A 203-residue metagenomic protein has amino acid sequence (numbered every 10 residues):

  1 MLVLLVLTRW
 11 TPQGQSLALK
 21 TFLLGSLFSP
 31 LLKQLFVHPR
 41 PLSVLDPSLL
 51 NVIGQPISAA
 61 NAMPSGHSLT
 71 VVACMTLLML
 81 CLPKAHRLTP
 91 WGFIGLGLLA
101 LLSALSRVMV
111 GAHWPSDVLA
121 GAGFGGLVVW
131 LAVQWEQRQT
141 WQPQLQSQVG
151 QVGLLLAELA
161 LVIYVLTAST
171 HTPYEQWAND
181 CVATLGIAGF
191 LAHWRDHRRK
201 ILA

Functional and structural regions predicted by a protein language model:
L2-L7, T76-L78: Generic transmembrane alpha-helix motif of multi-pass integral membrane proteins
L4-F28, G92-F93: Interfacial segments of alpha-helical transmembrane regions
R9, F36-V37, V110-G111: Short helix-capping/hinge motifs at transmembrane helix termini and TM-loop junctions
S16-L17, S43, P115-A120: Hydrophobic alpha-helical membrane segments of integral membrane proteins
S26-L42: Transmembrane alpha-helix/helix-exit interface in multi-pass inner-membrane proteins
R40-G54: Active-site core segment of subtilase-fold serine proteases
N51-R199: Membrane-embedded catalytic cores of phosphoryl/pyrophosphoryl-handling enzymes
L202-A203: Alpha-helical transmembrane segments of integral membrane proteins
